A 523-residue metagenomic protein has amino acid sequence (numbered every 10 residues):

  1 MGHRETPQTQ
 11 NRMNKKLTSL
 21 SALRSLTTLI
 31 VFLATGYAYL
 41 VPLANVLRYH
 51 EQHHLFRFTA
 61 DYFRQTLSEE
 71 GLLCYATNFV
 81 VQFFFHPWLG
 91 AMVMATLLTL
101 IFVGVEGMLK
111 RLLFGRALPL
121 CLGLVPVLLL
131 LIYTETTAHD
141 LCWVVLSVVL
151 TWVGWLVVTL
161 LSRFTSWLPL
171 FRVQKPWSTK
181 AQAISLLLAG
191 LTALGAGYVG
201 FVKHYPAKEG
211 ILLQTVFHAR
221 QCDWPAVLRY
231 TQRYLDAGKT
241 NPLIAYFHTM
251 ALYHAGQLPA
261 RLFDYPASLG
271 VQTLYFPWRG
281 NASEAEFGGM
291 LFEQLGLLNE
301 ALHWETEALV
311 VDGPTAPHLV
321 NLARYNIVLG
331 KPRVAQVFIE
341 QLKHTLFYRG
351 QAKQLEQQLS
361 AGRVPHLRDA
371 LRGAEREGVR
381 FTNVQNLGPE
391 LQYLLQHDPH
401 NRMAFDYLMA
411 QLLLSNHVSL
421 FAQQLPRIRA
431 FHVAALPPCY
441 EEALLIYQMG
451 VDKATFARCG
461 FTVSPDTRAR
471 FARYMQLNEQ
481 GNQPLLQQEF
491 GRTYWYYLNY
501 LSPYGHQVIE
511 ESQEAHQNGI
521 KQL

Functional and structural regions predicted by a protein language model:
R4-A22, T165-A181: Membrane-interfacial, low-structure loops and terminal tails that flank and connect transmembrane helices in multi-pass
N14-I30, L113-L118: N-terminal membrane topogenic signal
R24-L47, A193-G200: Transmembrane signal-anchor helices characteristic of membrane glycosylation enzymes that use polyprenol
Y37-V80, F84-L89: Membrane-interface coil-to-helix junctions
T66-E70, L118-R163: Membrane-interface micro-motifs in multi-pass membrane enzymes
A95-L113, V127-L129, W152-V157: Transmembrane-helix motifs of polytopic, lipid-linked glycan transferases
S178-V202: Internal/C-terminal transmembrane anchor helices
V202-G388, Q392-S419, Q424: Soluble catalytic regions of membrane-associated enzymes that act on cell-envelope and secretory-pathway components
